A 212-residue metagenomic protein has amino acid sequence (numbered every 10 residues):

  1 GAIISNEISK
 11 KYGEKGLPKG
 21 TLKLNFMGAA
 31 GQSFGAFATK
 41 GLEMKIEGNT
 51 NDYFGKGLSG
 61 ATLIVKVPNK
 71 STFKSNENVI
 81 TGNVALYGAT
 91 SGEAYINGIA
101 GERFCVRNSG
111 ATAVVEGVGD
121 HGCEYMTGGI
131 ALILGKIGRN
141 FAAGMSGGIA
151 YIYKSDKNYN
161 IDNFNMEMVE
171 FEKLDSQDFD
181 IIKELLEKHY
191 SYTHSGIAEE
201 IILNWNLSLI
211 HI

Functional and structural regions predicted by a protein language model:
G1-N51, G60-I64: Terminal or standalone catalytic/regulatory effector modules within metabolic enzymes and repeat proteins
E7, M27, F37, K45-N49 (+8 more regions): Feature marks extracellular polysaccharide-active and adherence modules
T21, S59-A85, A111, N165: Acidic/polar low-complexity surface segments
T21-K23, G41-E43, N51, G60-T62 (+6 more regions): Detector for repetitive beta-architecture
A36, N69, T81-E93, C105-G110 (+3 more regions): Surface-exposed loop/turn motifs in large extracellular/passenger domains
G147, I152-F179: Terminal amphipathic helices with adjacent charged low-complexity linkers/tails
K173-S208: N-terminal leader/propeptide and maturation segments of large enzyme subunits in energy/redox metabolism and hydrolases
I210-I212: Conserved small/polar residues in nucleotide/adenosyl-binding loops
